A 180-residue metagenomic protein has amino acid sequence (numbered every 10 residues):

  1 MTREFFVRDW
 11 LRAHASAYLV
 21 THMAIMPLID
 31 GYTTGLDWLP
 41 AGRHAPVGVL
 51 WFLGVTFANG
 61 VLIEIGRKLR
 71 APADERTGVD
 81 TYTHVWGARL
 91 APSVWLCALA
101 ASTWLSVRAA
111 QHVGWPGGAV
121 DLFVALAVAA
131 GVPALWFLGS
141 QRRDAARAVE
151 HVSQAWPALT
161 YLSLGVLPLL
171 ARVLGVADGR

Functional and structural regions predicted by a protein language model:
M1-R180: Multi-pass alpha-helical membrane architecture of UbiA-family and related isoprenoid/lipid prenyltransferases
